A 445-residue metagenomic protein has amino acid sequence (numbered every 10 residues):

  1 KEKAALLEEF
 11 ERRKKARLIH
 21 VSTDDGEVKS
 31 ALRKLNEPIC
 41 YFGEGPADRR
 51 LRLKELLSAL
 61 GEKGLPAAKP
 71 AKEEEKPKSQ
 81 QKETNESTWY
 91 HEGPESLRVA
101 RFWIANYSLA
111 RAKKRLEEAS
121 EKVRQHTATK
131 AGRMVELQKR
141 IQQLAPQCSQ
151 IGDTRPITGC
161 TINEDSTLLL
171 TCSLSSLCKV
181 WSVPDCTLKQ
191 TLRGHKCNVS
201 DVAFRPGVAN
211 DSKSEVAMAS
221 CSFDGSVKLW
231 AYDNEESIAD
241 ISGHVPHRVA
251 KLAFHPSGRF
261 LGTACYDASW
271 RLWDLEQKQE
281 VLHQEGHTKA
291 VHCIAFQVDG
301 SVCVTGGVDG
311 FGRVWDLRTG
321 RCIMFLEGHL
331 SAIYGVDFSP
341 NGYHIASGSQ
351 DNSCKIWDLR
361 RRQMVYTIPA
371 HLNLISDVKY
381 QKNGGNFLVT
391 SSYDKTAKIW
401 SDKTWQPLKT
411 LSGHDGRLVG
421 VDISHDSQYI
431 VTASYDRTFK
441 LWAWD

Functional and structural regions predicted by a protein language model:
K1-R155: Intrinsically disordered terminal extensions that flank WD40 beta-propeller domains in eukaryotic WD-repeat scaffold
S149-S176: Beta-strand-rich domains and repeat architectures in extracellular enzymes and scaffolds, especially beta-propellers
Q150-P156, R193-V199, S242-V249, E285-V291 (+3 more regions): WD40/WD-repeat beta-propeller blade N-cap
P156, D165, L188, N198 (+16 more regions): WD40/WD-repeat beta-propeller blade-loop signature
C160, C178-S182, V202, C221 (+10 more regions): WD40-repeat beta-propellers
T161-S166, A203-E215, L252-G258, A264 (+6 more regions): Loop/turn segments within WD40 beta-propeller blades
C172-S175, C221-D224, S257, T263-D267 (+5 more regions): Conserved strand-to-loop turn within each blade of WD40 beta-propeller repeats
V419-D445: Blade-level signature of beta-propeller repeat domains, shared across WD40, Kelch, NHL, RCC1 and BNR/Asp-box propellers
